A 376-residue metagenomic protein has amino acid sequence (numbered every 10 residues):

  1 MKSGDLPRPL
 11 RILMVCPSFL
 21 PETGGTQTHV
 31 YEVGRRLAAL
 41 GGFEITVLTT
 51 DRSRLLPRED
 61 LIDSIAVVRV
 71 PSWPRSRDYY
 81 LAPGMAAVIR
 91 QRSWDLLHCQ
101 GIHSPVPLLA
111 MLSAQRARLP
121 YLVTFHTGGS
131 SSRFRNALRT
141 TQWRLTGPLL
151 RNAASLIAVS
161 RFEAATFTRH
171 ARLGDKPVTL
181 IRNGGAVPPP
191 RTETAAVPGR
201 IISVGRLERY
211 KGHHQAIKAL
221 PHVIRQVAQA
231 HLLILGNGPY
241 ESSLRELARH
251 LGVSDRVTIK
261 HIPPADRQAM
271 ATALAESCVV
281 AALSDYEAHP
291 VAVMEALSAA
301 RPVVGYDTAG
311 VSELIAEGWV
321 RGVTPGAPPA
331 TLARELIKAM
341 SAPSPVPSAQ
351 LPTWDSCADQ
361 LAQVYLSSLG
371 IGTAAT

Functional and structural regions predicted by a protein language model:
L13, G185, E193-L220, L233: Conserved donor-binding/catalytic core segment of Leloir-type glycosyltransferases
D51, F162, G184: Carbohydrate-associated surface elements
P120, G129-L149, V187: Nucleotide-sugar donor phosphate/pyrophosphate-binding loop at the beta->alpha transition of glycosyltransferases
R245-P264: Nucleotide-activated donor-binding/catalytic signature segment of Leloir-type glycosyltransferases, i.e., the conserved
D285: Aromatic "clamp/platform" in nucleotide-sugar-dependent glycosyltransferases that forms part of the donor/acceptor
P302-G305: Short hydrophobic beta-strand element within catalytic cores of glycosyltransferases and related nucleotide-activated
E317-P329, I337-S341: Conserved acidic donor-binding segment of nucleotide-sugar-dependent glycosyltransferases
S341-G370: A charged, aromatic-enriched C-terminal amphipathic alpha-helix characteristic of glycosyltransferases across folds
